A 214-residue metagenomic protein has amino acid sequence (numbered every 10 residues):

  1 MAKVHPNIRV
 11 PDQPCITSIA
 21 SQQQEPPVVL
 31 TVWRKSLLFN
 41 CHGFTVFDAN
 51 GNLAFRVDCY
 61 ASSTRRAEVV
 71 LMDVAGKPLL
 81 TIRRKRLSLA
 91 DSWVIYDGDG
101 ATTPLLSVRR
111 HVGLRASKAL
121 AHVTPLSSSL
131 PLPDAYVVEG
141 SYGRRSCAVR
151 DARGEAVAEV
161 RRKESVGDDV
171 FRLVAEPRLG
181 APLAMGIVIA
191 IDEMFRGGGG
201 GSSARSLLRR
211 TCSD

Functional and structural regions predicted by a protein language model:
M1-R66, V74-K77, A90, T103-D214: Low-complexity or membrane-interfacial segments used for flexible interactions
E68-R84, A90-G98: Classical protein tyrosine phosphatase
